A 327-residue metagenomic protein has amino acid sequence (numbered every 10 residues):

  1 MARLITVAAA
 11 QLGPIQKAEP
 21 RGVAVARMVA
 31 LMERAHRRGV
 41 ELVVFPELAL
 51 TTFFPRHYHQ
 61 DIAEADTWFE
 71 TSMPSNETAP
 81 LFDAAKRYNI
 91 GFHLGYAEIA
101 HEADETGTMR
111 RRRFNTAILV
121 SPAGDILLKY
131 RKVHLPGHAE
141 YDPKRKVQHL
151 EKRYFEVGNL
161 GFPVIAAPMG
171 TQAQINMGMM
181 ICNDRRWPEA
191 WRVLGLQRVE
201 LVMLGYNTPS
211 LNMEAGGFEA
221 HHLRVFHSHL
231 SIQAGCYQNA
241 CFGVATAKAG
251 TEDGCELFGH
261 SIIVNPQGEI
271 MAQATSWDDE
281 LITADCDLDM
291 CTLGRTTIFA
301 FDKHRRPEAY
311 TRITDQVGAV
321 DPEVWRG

Functional and structural regions predicted by a protein language model:
M1-I15: Short beta-strand segments enriched in small/hydrophobic residues
L12-E33: N-terminal phosphate-binding loop and adjacent alpha-helix
R27-L42, L81-R87: A short, N-terminal amphipathic alpha-helix
A49-D66, A103-G107: Metal-dependent catalytic neighborhoods of phosphoester/phosphodiester hydrolases
T51, I118, K129-P136, I262 (+1 more regions): Short beta->alpha transition motifs characteristic of CBS
S72-H93, A173-N176, C182-I282: CN hydrolase (nitrilase-like) catalytic-core segments centered on the catalytic cysteine and neighboring Lys/Glu
D83, A100-L230, T297-A300: Active-site catalytic loop in hydrolytic enzyme cores
T292-G327: A short C-terminal boundary segment appended to hydrolase-like catalytic domains
